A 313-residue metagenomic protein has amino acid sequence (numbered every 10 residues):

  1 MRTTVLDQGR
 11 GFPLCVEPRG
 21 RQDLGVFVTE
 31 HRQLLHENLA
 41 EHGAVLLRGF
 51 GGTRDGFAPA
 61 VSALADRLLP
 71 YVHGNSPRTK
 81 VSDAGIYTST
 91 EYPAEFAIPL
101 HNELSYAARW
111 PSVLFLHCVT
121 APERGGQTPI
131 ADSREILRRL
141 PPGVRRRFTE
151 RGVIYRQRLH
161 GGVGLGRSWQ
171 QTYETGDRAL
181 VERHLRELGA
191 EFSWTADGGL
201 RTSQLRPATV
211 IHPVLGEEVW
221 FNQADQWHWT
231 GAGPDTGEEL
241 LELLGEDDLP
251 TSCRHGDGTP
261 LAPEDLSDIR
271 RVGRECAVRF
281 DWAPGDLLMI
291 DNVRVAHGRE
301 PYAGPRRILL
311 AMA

Functional and structural regions predicted by a protein language model:
M1-V26, R32, A40, A94-L100 (+1 more regions): Active-site environment of non-heme Fe oxygenases that use a 2-His-1-carboxylate facial triad
R32-R48: TRNA-binding/sensing appendages of the translation machinery
R48-T53, T120-P122: Short, flexible beta-strand-to-coil junctions
G52-R67: Glycine-rich loop at the start of a catalytic domain that most often binds anionic cofactors/ligands
A58-P59, D83-T88, R109-P111, G126-P129: Short, conserved acidic/polar surface loops in the N-terminal third of protein domains
A65-T79, G304-A313: C-terminal end-helix/capping segment
Y71-N102: A gly/proline- and charged-residue-enriched helix-loop-helix capping module
Y106: Basic- and aromatic-enriched surface patches that contact anionic nucleotides/nucleic acids
